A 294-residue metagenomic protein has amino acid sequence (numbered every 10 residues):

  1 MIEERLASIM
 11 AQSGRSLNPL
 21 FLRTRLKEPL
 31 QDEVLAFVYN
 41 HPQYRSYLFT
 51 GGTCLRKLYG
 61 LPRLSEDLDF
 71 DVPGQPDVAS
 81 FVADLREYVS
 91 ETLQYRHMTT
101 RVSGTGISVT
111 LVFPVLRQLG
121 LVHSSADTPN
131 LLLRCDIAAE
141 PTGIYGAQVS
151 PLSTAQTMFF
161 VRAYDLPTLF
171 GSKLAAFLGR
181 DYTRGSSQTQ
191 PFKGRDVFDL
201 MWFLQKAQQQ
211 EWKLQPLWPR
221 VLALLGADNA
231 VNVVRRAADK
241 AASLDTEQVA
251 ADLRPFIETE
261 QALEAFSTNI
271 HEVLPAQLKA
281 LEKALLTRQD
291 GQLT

Functional and structural regions predicted by a protein language model:
M1-Y47, L58-L61, P73-T294: Structured mid-to-C-terminal alpha-helical surface segments
T50-T53: Glycine-rich beta-strand-to-loop/alpha-helix junction loops that act as flexible
S65: Anion-coordinating catalytic cores for phosphoryl-, nucleotidyl-, and glycosidic chemistry
F70: Structural signature of FAD isoalloxazine-binding scaffolds in flavoprotein oxidoreductases
